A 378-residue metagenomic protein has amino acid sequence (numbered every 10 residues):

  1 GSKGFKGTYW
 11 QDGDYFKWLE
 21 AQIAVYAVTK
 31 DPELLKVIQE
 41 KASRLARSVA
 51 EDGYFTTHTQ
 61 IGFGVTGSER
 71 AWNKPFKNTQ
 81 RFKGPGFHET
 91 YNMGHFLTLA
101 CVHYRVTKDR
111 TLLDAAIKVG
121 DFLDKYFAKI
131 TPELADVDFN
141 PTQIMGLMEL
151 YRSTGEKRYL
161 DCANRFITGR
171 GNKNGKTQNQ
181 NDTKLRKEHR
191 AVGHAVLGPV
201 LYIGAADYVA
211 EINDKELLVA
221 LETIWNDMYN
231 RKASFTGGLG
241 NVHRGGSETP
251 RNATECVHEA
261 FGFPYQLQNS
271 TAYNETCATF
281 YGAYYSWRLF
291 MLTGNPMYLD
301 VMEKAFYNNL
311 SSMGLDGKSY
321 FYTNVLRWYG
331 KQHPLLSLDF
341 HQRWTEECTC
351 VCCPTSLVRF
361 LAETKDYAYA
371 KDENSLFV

Functional and structural regions predicted by a protein language model:
G1-V378: Glycan-recognition and catalytic cores of secretory/periplasmic carbohydrate-active enzymes
